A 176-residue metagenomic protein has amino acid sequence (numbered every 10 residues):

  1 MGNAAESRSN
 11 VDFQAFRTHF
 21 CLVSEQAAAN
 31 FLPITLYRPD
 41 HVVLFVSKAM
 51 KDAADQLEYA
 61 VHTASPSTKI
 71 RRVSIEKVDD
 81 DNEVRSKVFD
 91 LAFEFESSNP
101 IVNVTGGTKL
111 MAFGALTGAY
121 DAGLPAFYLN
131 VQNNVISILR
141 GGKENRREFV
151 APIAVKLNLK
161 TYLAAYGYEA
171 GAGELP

Functional and structural regions predicted by a protein language model:
M1-P100, F113-P176: Long, low-complexity, Lys/Arg-enriched
V104-T108: Trp/Phe/Arg-rich N-terminal binding region typifying the photolyase-homology
